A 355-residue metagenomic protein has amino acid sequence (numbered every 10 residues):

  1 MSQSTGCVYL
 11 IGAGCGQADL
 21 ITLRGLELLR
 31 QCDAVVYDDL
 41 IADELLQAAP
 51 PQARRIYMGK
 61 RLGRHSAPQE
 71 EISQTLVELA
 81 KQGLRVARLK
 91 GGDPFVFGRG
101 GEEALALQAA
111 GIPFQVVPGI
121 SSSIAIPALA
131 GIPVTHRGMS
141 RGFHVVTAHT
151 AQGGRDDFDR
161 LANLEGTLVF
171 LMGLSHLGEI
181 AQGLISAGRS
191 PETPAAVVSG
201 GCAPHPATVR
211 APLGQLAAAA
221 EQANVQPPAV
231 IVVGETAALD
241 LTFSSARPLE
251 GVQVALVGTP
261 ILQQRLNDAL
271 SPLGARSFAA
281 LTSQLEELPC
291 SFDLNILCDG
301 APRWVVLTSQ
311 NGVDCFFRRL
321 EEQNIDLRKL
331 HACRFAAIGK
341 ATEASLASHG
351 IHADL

Functional and structural regions predicted by a protein language model:
M1-A18, L23-I120, A125, A229 (+3 more regions): Class I S-adenosyl-L-methionine
T5-V8, E71, K81-V86, G142 (+1 more regions): A contiguous loop/helix-start segment that scaffolds small-molecule binding in enzyme catalytic cores
G16, P68-I72, A203-P228, E235-L355: Signature of uroporphyrinogen-III synthase
R30, A48-P50, L161-L164, I185-E192 (+3 more regions): Short, conserved loop/helix-junction motifs that constitute active-site signature segments in enzyme catalytic cores
R30-L40, P194-S199, F335-G339: Short internal beta-strands
D43-E44, L62-H65, S121-A125, G142-V145 (+5 more regions): Short gly/pro/ser/thr-enriched loop/turn and capping motifs at secondary-structure boundaries
A53-K60, G111-Q115, V134-H144, G188-V197 (+3 more regions): Short hydrophobic/aromatic-enriched beta-strand-loop microsegments
G91-L164, V209, L355: Class I SAM-dependent methyltransferase SAM-binding "motif I" and its flanking Rossmann-like core
